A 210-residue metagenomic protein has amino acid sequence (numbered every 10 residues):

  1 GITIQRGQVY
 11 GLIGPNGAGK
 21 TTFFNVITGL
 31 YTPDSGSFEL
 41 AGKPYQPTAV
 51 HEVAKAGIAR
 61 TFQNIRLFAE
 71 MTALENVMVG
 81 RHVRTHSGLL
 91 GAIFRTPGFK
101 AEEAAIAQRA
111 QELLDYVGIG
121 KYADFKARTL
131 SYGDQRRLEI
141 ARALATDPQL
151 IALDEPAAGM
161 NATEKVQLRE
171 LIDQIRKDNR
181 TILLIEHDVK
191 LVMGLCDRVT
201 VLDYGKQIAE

Functional and structural regions predicted by a protein language model:
G1-E210: Glycine-rich phosphate-binding loops of nucleotide-dependent enzymes
